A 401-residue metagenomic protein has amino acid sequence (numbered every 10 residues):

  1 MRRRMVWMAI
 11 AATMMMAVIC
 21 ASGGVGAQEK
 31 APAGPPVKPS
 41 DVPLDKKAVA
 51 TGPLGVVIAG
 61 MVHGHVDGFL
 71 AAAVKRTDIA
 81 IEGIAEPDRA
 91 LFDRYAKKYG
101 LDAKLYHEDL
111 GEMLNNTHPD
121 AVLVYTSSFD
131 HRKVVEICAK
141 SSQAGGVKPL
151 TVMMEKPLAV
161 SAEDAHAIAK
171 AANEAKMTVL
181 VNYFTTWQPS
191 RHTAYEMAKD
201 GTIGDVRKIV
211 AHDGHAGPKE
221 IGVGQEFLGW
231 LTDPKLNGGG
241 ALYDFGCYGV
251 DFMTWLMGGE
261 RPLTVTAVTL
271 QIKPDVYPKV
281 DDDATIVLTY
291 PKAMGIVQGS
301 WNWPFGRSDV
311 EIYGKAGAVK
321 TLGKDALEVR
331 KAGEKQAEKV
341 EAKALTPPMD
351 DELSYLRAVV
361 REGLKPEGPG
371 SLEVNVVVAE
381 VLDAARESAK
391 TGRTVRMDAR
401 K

Functional and structural regions predicted by a protein language model:
A9-A21: Bacterial N-terminal signal peptides
C20-Q28: Signal peptide processing junction and immediate N-terminal pro/mature segment of secreted/exported proteins
E29-Y99: N-terminal Rossmann-like dinucleotide-binding module
G34-D41, K46-G52, G249-A326, L353-K365 (+2 more regions): Contiguous beta-strand/loop segments that form the cofactor/metal-binding neighborhood of enzyme cores
A103-D109: Conserved SAM-binding strand-loop segment of SAM-dependent methyltransferases
L114-N116, D120-A121, S127, R132-T186 (+1 more regions): Beta-strand-loop-alpha-helix segment that lines the small-molecule cofactor/substrate pocket of alpha/beta enzymes
T185-V276, G392: Predominantly a Rossmann-like dinucleotide-binding segment in NAD(P)-dependent oxidoreductases
K320, K335-K401: C-terminal helical cap and adjacent loop that interface with cofactors, partners, or active-site loops
